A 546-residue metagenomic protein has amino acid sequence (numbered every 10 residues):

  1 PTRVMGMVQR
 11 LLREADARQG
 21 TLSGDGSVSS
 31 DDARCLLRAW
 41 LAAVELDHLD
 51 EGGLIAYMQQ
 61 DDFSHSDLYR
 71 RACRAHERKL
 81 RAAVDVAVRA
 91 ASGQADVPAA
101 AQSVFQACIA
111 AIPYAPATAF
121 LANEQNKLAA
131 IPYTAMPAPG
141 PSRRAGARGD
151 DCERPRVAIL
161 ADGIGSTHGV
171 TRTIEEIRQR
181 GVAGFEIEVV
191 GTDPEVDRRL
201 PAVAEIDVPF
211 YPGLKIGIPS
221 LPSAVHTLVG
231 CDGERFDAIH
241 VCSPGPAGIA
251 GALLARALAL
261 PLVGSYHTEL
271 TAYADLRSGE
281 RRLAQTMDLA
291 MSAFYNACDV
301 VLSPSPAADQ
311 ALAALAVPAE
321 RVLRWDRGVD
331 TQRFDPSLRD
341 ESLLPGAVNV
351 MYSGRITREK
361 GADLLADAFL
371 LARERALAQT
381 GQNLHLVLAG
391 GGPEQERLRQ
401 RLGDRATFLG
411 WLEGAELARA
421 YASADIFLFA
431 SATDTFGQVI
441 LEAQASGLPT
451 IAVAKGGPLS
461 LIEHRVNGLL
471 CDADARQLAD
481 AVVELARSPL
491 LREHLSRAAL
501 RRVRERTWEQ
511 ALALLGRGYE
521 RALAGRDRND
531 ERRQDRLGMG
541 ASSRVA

Functional and structural regions predicted by a protein language model:
A101-V196, W508, S542-A546: N-terminal subdomain of nucleotide-sugar transferases
I159, L343-L370: Conserved donor-binding/catalytic core segment of Leloir-type glycosyltransferases
Y295, W411-L412, R419-A424: Short alpha-helical donor nucleotide-sugar binding micro-motif in glycosyltransferases
A307, G328: Carbohydrate-associated surface elements
G381, E396-A415: Nucleotide-activated donor-binding/catalytic signature segment of Leloir-type glycosyltransferases, i.e., the conserved
A432: Aromatic "clamp/platform" in nucleotide-sugar-dependent glycosyltransferases that forms part of the donor/acceptor
P449-V453: Short hydrophobic beta-strand element within catalytic cores of glycosyltransferases and related nucleotide-activated
H464-R465, L469-A475, E484-L490: Conserved acidic donor-binding segment of nucleotide-sugar-dependent glycosyltransferases
